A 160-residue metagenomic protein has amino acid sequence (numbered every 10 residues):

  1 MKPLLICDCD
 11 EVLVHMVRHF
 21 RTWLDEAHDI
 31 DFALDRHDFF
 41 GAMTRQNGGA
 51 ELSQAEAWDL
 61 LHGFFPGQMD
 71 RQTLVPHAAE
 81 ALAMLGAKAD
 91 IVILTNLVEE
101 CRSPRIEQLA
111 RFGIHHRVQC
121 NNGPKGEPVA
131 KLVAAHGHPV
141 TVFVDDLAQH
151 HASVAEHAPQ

Functional and structural regions predicted by a protein language model:
M1-E56: Active-site neighborhood of HAD-like aspartate-dependent phosphohydrolases
V14, R21, R102, G126 (+1 more regions): Short alpha-helix immediately C-terminal to the canonical SAM-binding loop
R36, L94-E99, I106-E107, R111-P128: A short, structured active-site edge motif that brings together acidic residues
G48-F65, R105-R111: Short, basic/glycine-rich phosphate-binding loops at helix/coil junctions that contact nucleotide phosphates
L52, G63-I93, E99-P104, E127: Short, acidic loop-to-helix structural element flanking the phosphoryl-transfer center in phosphate-processing enzymes
D90-I91, V140, Q160: Residues at the starts of beta-strands that form the adenosine-phosphate
K125-A155: Conserved Lys-Pro-Asp/Glu-containing loop-to-beta segment of HAD-superfamily phosphomonoesterases, centered on
